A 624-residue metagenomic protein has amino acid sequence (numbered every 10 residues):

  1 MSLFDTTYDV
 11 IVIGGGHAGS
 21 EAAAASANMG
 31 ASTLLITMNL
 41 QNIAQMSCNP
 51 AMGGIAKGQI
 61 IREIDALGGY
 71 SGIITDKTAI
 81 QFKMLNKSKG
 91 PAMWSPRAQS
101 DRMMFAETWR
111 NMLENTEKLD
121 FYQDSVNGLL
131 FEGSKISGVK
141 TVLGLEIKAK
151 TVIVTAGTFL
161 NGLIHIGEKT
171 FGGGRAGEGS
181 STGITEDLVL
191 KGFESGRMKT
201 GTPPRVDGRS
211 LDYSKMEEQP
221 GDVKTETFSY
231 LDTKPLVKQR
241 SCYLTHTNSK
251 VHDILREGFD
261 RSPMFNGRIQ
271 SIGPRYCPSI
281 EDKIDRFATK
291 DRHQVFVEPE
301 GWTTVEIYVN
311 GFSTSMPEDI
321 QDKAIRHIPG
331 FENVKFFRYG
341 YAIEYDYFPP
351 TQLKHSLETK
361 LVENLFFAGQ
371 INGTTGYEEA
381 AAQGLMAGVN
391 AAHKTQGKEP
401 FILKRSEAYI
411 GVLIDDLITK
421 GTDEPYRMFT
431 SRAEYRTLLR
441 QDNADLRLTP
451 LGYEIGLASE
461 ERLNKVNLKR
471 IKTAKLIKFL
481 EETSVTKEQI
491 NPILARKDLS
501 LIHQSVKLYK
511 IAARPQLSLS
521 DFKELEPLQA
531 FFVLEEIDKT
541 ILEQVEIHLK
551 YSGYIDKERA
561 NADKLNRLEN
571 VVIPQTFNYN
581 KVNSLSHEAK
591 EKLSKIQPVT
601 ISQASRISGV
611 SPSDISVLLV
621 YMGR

Functional and structural regions predicted by a protein language model:
F4-A18: Beta1/beta-strand and adjacent pyrophosphate-binding region of the FAD-binding site in flavoprotein oxidoreductases
T6, A24-G128, L143, T155-R175 (+4 more regions): Conserved N-terminal/central alpha/beta ligand/cofactor-binding core
I13, E146-G157: Short hydrophobic core segments
N39-Q41, K57, E186-D322, G330 (+4 more regions): An anion/pyrophosphate-binding glycine-rich loop and adjacent beta-alpha core in soluble alpha-beta enzymes
L130-E146: Conserved beta-strand-loop-beta-strand element in the redox core of flavoprotein oxidoreductases
W302, Y308-T374, I402-D415, D538-K592 (+1 more regions): A glycine-rich dinucleotide-binding beta-alpha-beta segment and adjacent secondary-structure elements that constitute
A380-F401: Internal hydrophobic alpha-helix adjacent to the cofactor/substrate pocket in enzyme cavities
R432, L438, T449-D614, V620-G623: Extended, charge-enriched "interface" segments that sit outside catalytic cores
